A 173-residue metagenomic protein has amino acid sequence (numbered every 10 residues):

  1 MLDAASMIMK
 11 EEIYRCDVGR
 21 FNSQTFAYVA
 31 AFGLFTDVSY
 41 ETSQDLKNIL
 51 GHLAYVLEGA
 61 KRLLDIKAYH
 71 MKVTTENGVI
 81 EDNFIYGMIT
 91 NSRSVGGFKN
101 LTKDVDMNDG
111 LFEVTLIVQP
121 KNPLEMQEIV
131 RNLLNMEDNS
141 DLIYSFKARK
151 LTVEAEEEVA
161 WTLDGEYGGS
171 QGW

Functional and structural regions predicted by a protein language model:
M1-L53: Small-residue-rich beta-alpha loop regions that form the catalytic core of phosphotransfer and lipid-active enzymes
K10-D17, L63-H70, F146-A148, V153-E157 (+1 more regions): A short, compositionally biased
A31, F35, M88-T102, Y167: Glycine-rich phosphate/pyrophosphate-binding beta-alpha loops
T36-V38, E81-N83, V95-F98, N122-E125: Short acidic/glycine-rich loop or secondary-structure boundary segments that cap or lie
L46-A54, S94, K103-L124: Gly/Ser/Thr-rich active-site loops/lids in small-molecule metabolic enzymes that frequently grip phosphoryl groups
N48-E76, I80: Accessory alpha-helical/coil subdomains and C-terminal extensions that flank or cap enzyme catalytic cores
T75-N77, E81, D106, L116-W173: ATP/nucleoside-binding phosphotransfer catalytic cores, i.e., glycine-rich phosphate-binding loops
